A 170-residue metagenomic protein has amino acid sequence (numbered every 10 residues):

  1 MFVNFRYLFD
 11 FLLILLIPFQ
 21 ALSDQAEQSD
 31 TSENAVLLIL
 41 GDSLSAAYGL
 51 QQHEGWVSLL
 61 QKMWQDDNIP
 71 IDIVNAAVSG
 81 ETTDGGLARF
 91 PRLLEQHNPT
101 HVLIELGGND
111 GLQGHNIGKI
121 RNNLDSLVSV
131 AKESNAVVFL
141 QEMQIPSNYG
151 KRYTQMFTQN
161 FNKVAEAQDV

Functional and structural regions predicted by a protein language model:
M1-F9: Bacterial N-terminal signal peptides that target proteins for export
L8-L16: Sec-dependent N-terminal signal peptides
L12, L59-M63, K163: Generic structural signal for isolated residues within well-ordered alpha-helices
P18-A21: N-terminal signal peptide c-region/cleavage motif recognized by signal peptidases
D24-S79, R89-N98: Serine-esterase "nucleophile elbow" of acetyl-processing enzymes
A46, T82, S147: Flexible, glycine-rich phosphate/dinucleotide-binding loops and adjacent beta-alpha linkers at cofactor/substrate
A77, T83-G85, G107: Subtilisin-like peptidase catalytic core
L87-V170: Alpha-helical cap/lid subdomain in secreted, periplasmic, or secretory-pathway luminal O-acyl-processing enzymes
